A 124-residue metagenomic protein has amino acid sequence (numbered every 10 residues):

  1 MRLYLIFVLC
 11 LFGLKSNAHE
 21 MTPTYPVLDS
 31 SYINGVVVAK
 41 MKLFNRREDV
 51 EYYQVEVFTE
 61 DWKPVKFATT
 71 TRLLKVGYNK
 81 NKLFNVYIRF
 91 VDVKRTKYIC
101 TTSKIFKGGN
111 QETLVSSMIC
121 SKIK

Functional and structural regions predicted by a protein language model:
L3-L14: Sec-dependent N-terminal signal peptides
L14-E20: Sec/Tat signal peptide C-region and signal peptidase I cleavage site
Y25-Y32: Short beta-strand segments of immunoglobulin-like
I33-K40, R95-C100: Short, solvent-exposed loop/turn segments enriched in Ser/Thr/Gly
K42-L43, V57, I88: Hydrophobic beta-strand positions in extracellular immunoglobulin-like domains
R46-P64, S103-K104: Short acidic, flexible loop segments centered on an aromatic residue
P64-K94: Intrinsically disordered, low-complexity Pro/Gly/Ser/Thr-rich segments with frequent PxxP/GP/PP motifs and embedded
F90-K124: Terminal connector regions
